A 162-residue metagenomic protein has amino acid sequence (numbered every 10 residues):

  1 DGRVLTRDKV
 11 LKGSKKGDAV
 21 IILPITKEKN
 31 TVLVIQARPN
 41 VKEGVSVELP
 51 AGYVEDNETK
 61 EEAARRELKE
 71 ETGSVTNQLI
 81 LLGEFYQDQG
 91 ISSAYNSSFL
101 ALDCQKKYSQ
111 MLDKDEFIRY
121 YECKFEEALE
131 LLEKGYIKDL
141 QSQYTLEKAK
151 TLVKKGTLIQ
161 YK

Functional and structural regions predicted by a protein language model:
D1-L23, K27: Acidic, metal-coordinating catalytic segment for phosphate/diphosphate chemistry, firing primarily on the Nudix
K12-G13, P39-V41: A short acidic/small-residue loop/turn micro-motif
D18-I21, T26, G52-L140, I159-Y161: Unchanged
I21, V32-Q36: Beta-strand scaffold of nucleotide-dependent catalytic cores
A37-N40, C104: Short connector loops/turns at beta-strand edges and beta->alpha or beta->beta junctions
V41-V47: A conserved beta-turn-beta hairpin within the catalytic core of GNAT-like acetyltransferases that forms part
Q143-K162: Charged phosphate-binding loop/patch that engages nucleotide di/tri-phosphates or the phosphate backbone of nucleic
